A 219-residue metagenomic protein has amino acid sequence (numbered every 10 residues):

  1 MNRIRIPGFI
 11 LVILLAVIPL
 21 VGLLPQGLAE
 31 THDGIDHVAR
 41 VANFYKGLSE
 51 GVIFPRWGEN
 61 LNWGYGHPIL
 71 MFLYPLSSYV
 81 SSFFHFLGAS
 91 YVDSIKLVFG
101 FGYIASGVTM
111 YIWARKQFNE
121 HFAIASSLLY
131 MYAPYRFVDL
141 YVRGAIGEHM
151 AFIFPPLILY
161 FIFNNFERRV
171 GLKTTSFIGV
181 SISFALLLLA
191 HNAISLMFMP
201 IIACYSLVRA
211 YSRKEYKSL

Functional and structural regions predicted by a protein language model:
M1-N2: Short, Lys/Arg-rich, polar N-terminal cytosolic tail immediately upstream of the first transmembrane signal-anchor
F9-P19, L70, H85, L97-Q117 (+2 more regions): Membrane-embedded helix bundles of polyisoprenyl
A16-S106, L128, A133-L140, I146-A151: Membrane-interface coil-to-helix junctions
F54, E215-Y216: Short, charged, surface-exposed loops that flank catalytic or proteolytic processing sites
A89-D93, E120, Y216: Alpha-helical structural elements of signaling/regulatory helical domains
